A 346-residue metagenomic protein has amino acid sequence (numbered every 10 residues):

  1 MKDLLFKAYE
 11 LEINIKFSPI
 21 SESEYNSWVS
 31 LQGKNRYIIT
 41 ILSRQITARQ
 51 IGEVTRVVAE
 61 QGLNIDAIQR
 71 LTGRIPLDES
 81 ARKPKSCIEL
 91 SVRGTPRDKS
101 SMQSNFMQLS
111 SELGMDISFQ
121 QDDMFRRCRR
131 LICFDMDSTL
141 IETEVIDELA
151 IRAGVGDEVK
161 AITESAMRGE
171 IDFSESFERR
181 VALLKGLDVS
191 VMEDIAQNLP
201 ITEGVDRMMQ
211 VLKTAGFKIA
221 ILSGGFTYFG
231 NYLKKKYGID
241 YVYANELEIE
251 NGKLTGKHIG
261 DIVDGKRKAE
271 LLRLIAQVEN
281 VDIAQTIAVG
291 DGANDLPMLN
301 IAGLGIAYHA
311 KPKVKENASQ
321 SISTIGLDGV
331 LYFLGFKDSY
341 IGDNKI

Functional and structural regions predicted by a protein language model:
M1-R129: A conserved regulatory-domain signal marking ACT and ACT-like small-molecule sensing domains and adjacent regulatory
D3, K7, L11, E24-W28 (+2 more regions): C-terminal cap/substrate-recognition subdomain and adjoining C-terminal extension of metal-dependent phosphatase-like
L42, C133-D135, L222, V289: Short hydrophobic segments within beta-strands
R129-I146, D291-N294, L299: Asp-based phosphoryl-transfer active-site loop
M136-D137, R168, N251: Residue-level recognition of short loop/turn positions
D137, D147, I151-G154, I239 (+1 more regions): A glycine- and small-aliphatic-rich helix-loop capping segment at beta-alpha/alpha-beta transitions that lines
E148-V211: A metal-dependent, Asp-based hydrolase signature
